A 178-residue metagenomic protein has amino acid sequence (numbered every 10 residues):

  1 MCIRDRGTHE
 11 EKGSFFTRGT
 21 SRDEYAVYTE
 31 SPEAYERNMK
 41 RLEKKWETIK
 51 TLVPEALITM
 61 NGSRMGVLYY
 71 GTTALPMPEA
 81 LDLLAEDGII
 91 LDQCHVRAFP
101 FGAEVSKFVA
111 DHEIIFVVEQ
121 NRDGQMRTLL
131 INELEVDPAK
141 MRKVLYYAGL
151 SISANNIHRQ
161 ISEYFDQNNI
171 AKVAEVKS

Functional and structural regions predicted by a protein language model:
I3-S178: Flexible, low-complexity linker and terminal segments
